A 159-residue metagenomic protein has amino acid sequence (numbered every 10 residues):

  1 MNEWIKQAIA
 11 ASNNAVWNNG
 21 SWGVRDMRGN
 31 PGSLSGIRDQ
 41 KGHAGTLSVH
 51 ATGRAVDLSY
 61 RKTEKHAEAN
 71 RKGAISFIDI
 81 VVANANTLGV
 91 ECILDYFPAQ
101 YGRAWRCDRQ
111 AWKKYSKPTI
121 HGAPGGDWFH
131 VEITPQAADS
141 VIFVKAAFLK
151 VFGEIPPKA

Functional and structural regions predicted by a protein language model:
M1-A111, K117, G126-I133: Secreted/periplasmic proteins that engage bacterial cell-wall peptidoglycan
G122-P124: Extended, charge-rich low-complexity regions and/or helical-solenoid scaffolds
I133-A159: Low-complexity, Gly/Ser/Thr/Pro-rich intrinsically disordered linker/tail segments
